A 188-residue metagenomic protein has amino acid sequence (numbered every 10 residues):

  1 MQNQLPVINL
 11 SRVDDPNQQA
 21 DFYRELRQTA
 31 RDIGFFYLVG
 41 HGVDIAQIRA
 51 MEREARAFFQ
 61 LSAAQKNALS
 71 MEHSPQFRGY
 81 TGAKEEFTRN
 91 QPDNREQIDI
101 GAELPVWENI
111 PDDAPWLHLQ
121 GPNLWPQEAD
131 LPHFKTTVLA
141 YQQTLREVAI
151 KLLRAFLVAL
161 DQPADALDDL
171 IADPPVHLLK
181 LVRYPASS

Functional and structural regions predicted by a protein language model:
M1-S188: Peripheral, non-catalytic segments flanking oxidoreductase cores
